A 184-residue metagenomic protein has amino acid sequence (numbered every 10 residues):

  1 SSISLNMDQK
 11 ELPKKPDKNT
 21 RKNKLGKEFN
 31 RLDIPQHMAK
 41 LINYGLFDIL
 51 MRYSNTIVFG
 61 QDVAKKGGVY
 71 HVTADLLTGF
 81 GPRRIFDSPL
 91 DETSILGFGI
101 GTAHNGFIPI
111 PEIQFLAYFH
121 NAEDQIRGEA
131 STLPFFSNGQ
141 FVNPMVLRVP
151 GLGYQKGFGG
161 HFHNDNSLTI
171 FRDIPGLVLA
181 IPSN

Functional and structural regions predicted by a protein language model:
S2-S183: Thiamine diphosphate
